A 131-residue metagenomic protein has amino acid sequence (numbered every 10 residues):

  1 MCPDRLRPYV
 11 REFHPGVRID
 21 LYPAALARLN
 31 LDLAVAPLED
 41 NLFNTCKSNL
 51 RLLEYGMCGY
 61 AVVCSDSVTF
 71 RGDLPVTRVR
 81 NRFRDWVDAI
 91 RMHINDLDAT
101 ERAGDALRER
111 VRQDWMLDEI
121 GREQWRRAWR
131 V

Functional and structural regions predicted by a protein language model:
M1-N30: Nucleotide-activated donor-binding/catalytic signature segment of Leloir-type glycosyltransferases, i.e., the conserved
M1-R5, V62-T69: Short, polar loop motifs at secondary-structure junctions
P15-G16, T45, F83: A conditional alpha-helix N-cap/helix-loop micro-motif detector
V17, L50, N81, N95 (+1 more regions): Residue-level signal for the nucleotide or nucleotide-sugar donor/cofactor binding architecture
D20-E54, C64-G72: Nucleotide-sugar-dependent
R71-M92: Change "using UDP/GDP/dTDP sugars" to "using nucleotide sugars
N95-R130: A charged, aromatic-enriched C-terminal amphipathic alpha-helix characteristic of glycosyltransferases across folds
